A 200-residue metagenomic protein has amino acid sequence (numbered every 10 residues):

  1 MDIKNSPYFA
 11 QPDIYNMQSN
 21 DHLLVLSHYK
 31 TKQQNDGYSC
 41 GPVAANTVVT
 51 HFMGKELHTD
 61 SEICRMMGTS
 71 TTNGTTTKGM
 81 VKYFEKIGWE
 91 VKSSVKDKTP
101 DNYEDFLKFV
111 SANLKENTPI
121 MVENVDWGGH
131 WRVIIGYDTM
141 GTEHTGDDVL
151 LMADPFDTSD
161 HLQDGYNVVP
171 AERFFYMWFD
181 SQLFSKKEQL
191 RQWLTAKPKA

Functional and structural regions predicted by a protein language model:
M1-D13, M17-D21, G68-T71, Y137-A200: Noncatalytic regulatory segments and standalone regulatory/sensor domains
K4-K98, Q189-K199: Cysteine-nucleophile protease catalytic domains, especially the papain-like/related folds used in DUB/UBL proteases
I63, V91, I120-V122, L150-M152 (+1 more regions): Hydrophobic beta-strand residues in large extracellular and virion-surface proteins
M66, Y83, F109, N113 (+1 more regions): Residues that form generic nucleotide/phosphate-binding pockets
S70, S94-V95, V122-R132, S159-V168: Short flexible/disordered coil segments
T99-A153: Active-site-adjacent substructure of cysteine-protease-like catalytic cores
